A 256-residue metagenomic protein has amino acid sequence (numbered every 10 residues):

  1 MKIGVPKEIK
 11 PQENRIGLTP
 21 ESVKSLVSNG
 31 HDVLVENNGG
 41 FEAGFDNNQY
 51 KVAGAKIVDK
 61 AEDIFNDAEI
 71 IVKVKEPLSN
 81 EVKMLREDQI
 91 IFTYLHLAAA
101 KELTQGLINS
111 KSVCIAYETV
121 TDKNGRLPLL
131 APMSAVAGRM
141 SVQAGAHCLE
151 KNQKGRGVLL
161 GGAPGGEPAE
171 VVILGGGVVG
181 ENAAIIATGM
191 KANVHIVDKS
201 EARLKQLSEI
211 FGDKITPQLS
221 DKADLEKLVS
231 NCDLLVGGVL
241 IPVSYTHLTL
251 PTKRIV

Functional and structural regions predicted by a protein language model:
K2-S110: An N-terminal-biased, well-structured beta-alpha scaffold segment characteristic of Rossmann-like dinucleotide-binding
K7, E13-S28, L34-E36, G157-L234: Glycine-rich phosphate/diphosphate-binding loop of Rossmann-like nucleotide-binding domains
E8, S79-A169: Glycine/serine-rich phosphate-binding loop and adjoining beta1-alpha1 elements at the start of nucleotide-handling
S28-D32, A55-K56, I70-K73, N109-V113 (+6 more regions): Generic secondary-structure signature for well-ordered alpha-helical cores
I64-P77, K222-Y245: Rossmann-like NAD(P)-binding element
E76, V136, G177-V179: Residue-level detector of alpha-helix initiation sites
T246-T252: Conserved small/polar residues in nucleotide/adenosyl-binding loops
